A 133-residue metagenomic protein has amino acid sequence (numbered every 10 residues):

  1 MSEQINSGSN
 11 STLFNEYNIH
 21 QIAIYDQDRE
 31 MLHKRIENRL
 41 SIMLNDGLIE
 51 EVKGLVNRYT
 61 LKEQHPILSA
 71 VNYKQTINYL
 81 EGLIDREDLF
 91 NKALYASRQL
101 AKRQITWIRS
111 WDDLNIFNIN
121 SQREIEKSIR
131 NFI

Functional and structural regions predicted by a protein language model:
M1-I19: Phosphate/Mg2+-binding loops and adjacent switch elements in nucleotide/diphosphate-handling enzyme cores
F14-I133: Catalytic core of IPPT-family isopentenyl/dimethylallyl transferases that prenylate adenosine-containing substrates
